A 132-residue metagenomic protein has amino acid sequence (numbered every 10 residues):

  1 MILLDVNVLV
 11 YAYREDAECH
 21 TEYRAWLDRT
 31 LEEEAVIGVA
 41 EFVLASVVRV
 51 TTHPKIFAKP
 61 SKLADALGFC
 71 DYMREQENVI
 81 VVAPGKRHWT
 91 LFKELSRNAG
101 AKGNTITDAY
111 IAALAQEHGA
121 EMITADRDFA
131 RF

Functional and structural regions predicted by a protein language model:
M1-V39, P54-G68, H118: Short, well-structured N-terminal submotif of metal-dependent ribonuclease cores
D5, D108, D126: Acidic active-site catalytic centers that drive phospho-/nucleotidyl reactions and related ester hydrolyses
G38-E41, V82, T124-A125: Short beta-strand segments at enzyme active-site cores
V39-A45, I106, Y110: Aromatic- and histidine-enriched alpha-helix N-cap/loop-to-helix transition segments that scaffold the rims
M73: Ligand-binding beta-strand-loop-alpha-helix segment within the catalytic cores of soluble metabolic enzymes
N78-I123: Active-site neighborhoods of divalent-metal-dependent phosphate/nucleic-acid chemistry enzymes
F129-F132: Short loop/helix-cap segments at secondary-structure boundaries that form the rim of catalytic
